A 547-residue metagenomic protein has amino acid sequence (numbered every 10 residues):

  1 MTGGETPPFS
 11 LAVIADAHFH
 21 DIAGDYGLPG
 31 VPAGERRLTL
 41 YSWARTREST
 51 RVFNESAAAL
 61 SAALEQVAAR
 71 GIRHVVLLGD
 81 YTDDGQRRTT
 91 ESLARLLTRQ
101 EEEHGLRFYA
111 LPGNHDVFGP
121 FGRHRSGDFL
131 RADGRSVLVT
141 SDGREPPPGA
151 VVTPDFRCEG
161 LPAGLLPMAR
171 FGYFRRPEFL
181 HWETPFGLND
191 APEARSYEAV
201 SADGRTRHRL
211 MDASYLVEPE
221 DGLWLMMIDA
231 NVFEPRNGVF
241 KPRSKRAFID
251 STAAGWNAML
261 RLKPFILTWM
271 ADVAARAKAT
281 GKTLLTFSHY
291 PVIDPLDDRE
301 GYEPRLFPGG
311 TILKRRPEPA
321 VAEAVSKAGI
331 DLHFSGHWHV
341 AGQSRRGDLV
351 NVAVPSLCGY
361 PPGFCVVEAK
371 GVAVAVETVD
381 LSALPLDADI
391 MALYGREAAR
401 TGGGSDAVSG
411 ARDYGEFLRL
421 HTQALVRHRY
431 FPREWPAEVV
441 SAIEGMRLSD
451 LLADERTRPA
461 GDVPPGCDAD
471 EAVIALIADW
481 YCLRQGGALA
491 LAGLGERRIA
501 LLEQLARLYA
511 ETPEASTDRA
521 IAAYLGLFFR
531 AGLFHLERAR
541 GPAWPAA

Functional and structural regions predicted by a protein language model:
M1-F9, L267, R276, R299 (+1 more regions): Non-catalytic terminal accessory segments
M1-T90: N-terminal active-site segment of His-dependent metallophosphoesterases
P8-D21, L223-V232, R236, V350-P355 (+1 more regions): Active-site-proximal beta-strand elements of phosphoester/diester hydrolases
H18-A58, R125, R131, E234-M259 (+2 more regions): Acidic/histidine-rich helix-loop elements that form or flank divalent-metal/phosphate-binding sites at the catalytic
H20-D21, D83-G85, N114-F121, F233-R236 (+4 more regions): Active-site environment of divalent metal-dependent phosphoester hydrolases
T46-S49, F248-M270, A277-D331: Active-site-proximal segments of metal-dependent phosphoesterases and phosphodiesterases across multiple
S92-R261, F265-T268: Extended active-site neighborhood of metal-dependent phosphoesterases/phosphodiesterases
A110, Y302-T378: Conserved beta-sheet core of the metallophosphoesterase superfamily
